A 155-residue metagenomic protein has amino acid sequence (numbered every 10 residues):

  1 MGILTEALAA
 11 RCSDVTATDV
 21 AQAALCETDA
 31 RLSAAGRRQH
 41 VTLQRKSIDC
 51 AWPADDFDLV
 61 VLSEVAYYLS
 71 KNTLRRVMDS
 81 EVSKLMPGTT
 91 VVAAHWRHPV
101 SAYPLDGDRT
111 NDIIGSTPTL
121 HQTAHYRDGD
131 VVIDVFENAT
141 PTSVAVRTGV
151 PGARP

Functional and structural regions predicted by a protein language model:
M1-D55, L69-P155: Class I (Rossmann-like) S-adenosyl-L-methionine-dependent methyltransferase catalytic domain, capturing the SAM-binding
V61: A conserved beta-strand element that flanks and buttresses the S-adenosyl-L-methionine
V65: Hydrophobic adenine-recognition pocket in adenosine-nucleotide-binding enzymes
